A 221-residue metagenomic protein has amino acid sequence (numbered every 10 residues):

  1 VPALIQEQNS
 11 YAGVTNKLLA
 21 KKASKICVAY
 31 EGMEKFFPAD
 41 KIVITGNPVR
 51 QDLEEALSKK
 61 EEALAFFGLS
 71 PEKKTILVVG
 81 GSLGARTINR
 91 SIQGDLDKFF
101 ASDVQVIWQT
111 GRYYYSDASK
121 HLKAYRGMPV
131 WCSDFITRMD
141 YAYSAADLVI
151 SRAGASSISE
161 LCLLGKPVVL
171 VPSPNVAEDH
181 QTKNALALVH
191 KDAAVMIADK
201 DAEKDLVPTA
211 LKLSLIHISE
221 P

Functional and structural regions predicted by a protein language model:
P2, D147-L148, G165-S173, A193: Structural loop-to-beta junction motif characteristic of Rossmann-like glycosyltransferase folds
P2-K60, L69: Active-site-proximal region of nucleotide-activated glycan assembly enzymes, centered on histidine/acidic-rich loops
A20, Y143, L161-C162, V169 (+1 more regions): Short alpha-helix at the nucleotide-sugar/activated-sugar donor binding site of glycosyltransferases and closely
A23-S24, P38-K41, Y125-W131, D192-A193: A short helix-to-beta-strand connector/capping loop
S58-E61, A65, L69-V149, T182-A185 (+2 more regions): Donor-nucleotide binding loops and adjacent catalytic segments primarily of GT-B fold Leloir glycosyltransferases
D140, S144-S159, K166-P167: Acidic donor-binding loop of glycosyltransferase active sites
L213-P221: Residue-level detector of conserved catalytic or cofactor/ligand-binding positions in enzyme active sites
